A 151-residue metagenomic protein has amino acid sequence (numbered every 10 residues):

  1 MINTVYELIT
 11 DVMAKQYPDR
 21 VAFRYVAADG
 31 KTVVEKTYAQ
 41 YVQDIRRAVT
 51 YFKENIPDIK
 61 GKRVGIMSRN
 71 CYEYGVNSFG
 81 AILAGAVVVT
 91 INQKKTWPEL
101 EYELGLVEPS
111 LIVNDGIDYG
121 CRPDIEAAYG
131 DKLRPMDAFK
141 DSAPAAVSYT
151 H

Functional and structural regions predicted by a protein language model:
M1-N55, K60, A84, G105 (+1 more regions): N-lobe entry segment of adenylate-forming
F23, F52, I66, I112-V113 (+1 more regions): Hydrophobic beta-strand residues in large extracellular and virion-surface proteins
V34, V49-K95: Conserved AMP-binding/adenylate-forming
A39, Y72, P98: Acidic phosphotransfer microenvironment of two-component signaling modules
D44-V49, V64, D131-R134: Generic alpha-helical hydrophobic packing signal
I45, Y74, L100: Aromatic/hydrophobic pocket-lining residues that form the small-molecule binding cavity in soluble enzyme cores
N77, R122, T150: Aromatic/hydrophobic pocket-lining residues that form π-stacking "cages" and hydrophobic walls in ligand
L83-V147: Structural core segment of the AMP-binding/adenylate-forming
